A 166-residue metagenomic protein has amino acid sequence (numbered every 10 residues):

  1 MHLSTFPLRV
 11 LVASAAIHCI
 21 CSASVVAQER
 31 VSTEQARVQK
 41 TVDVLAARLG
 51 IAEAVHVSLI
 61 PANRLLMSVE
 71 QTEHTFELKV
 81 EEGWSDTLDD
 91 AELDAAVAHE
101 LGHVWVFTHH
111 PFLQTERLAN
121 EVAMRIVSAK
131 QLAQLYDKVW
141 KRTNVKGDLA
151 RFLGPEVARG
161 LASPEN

Functional and structural regions predicted by a protein language model:
H2-L3, P7, H18-S58: A metal-dependent hydrolase signature that marks the N-terminal structural subdomain at the beginning of catalytic folds
A13-S14, L132, L153-N166: Pan-zinc metallopeptidase signature
E29-T33, G83-W84, V106-H110: Second-shell loop/turn segments in exported
Q35-T41, L45, F112-G154: Short helix/loop segments within enzyme catalytic domains that coordinate or immediately flank catalytic cofactors
V57-E77: Catalytic zinc-binding patch centered on the HExxH motif and its immediate surroundings that defines zinc-dependent
V80-A95, H110-P111: Short pre-active-site segment immediately N-terminal to the catalytic Zn-binding motif
A95-T108, N120: Active-site recognition of the HExxH zinc-binding catalytic motif
